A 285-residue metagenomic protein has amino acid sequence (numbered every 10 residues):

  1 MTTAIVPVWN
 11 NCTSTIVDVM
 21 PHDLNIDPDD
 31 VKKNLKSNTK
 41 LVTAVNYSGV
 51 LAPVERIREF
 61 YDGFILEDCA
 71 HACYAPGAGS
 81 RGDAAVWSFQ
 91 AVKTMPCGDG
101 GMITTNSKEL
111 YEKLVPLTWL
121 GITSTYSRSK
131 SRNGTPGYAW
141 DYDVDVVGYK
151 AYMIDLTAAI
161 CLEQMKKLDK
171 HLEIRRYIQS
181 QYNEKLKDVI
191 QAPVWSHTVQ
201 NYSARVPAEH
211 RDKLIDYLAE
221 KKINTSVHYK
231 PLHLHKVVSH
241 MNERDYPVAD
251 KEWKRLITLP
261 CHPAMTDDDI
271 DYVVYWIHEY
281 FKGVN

Functional and structural regions predicted by a protein language model:
M1-P28: Substrate-binding/gating loop at the entrance of the active-site cleft, primarily in PLP-dependent aminotransferase-like
H22-E112: Active-site phosphate-binding strand-loop segment of PLP-dependent enzymes
T43-V45, I160, P193-V194, Q200-V206 (+2 more regions): Short beta-strand segments
A72-N201, H233-K236: Active-site region of PLP-dependent enzymes
S88, V199-A208, K236-E243, K254-T266: Conserved PLP-binding active-site segment of the aspartate aminotransferase-like
L114, L214-K221, V274-I277: Short amphipathic alpha-helices in soluble, non-transmembrane regions that often serve as interface/regulatory elements
L120-G137, Q181, L214-D245, K251-I257 (+1 more regions): Conserved PLP cofactor-binding pocket of PLP-dependent enzymes
E209-D216, M265-D271: Short, conserved charged micro-motifs
